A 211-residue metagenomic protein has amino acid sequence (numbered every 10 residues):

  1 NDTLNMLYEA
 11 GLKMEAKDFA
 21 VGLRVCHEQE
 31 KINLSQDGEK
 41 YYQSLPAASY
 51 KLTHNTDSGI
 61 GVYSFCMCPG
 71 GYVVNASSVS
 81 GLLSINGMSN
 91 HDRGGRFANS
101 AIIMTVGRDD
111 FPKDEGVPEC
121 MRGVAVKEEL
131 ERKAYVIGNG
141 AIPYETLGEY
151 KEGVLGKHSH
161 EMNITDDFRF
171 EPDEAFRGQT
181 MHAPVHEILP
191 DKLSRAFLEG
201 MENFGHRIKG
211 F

Functional and structural regions predicted by a protein language model:
N1-F211: Residues forming the flavin
